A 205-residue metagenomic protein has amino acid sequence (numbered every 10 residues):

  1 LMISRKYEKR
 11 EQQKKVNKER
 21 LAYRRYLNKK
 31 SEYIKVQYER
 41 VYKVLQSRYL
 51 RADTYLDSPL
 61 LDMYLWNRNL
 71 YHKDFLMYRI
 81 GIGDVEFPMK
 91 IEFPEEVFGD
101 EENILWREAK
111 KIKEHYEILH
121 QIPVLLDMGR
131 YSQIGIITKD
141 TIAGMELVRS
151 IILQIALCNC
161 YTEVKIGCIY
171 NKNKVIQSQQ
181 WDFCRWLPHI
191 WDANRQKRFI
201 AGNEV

Functional and structural regions predicted by a protein language model:
L1-V205: Accessory regions of macromolecular translocation/handling assemblies
